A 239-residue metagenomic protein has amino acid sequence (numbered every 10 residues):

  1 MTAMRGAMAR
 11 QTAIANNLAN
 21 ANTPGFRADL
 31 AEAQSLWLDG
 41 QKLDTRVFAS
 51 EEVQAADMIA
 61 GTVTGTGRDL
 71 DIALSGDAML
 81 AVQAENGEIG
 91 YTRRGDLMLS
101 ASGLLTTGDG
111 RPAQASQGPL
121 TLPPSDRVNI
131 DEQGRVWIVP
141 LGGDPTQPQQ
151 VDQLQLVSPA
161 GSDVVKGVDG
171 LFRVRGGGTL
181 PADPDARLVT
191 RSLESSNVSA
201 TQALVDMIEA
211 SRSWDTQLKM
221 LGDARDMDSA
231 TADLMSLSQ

Functional and structural regions predicted by a protein language model:
M1-Q239: Amphipathic alpha-helical polymerization modules
